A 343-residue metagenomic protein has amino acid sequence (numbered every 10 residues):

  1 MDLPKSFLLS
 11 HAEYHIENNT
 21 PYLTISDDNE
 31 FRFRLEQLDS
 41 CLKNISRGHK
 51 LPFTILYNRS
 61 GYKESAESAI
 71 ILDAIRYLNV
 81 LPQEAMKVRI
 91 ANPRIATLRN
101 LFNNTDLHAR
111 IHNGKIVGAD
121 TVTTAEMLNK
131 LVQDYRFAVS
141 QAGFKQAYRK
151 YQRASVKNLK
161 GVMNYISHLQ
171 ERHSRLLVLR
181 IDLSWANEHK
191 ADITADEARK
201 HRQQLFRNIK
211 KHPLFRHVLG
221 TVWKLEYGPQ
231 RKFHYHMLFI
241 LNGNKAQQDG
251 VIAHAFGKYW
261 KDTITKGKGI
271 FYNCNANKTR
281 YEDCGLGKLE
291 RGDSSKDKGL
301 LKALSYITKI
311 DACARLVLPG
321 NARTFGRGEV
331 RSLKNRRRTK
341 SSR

Functional and structural regions predicted by a protein language model:
M1, E13-Y22, N29, F33 (+7 more regions): Catalytic "initiation/cleavage/transfer" segments centered on a nucleophilic residue and adjacent nucleic-acid-engaging
M1-L9: Intrinsically disordered, low-complexity and often Lys/Arg-enriched segments
N58-I166: Long, mid-chain structured domain cores
M163-V222: Signature for HUH/AEP ssDNA processing cores
D182-S184, E226, I310: Structured loops at beta-to-helix junctions and adjacent beta-edge loops in soluble globular domains
A186-K190, I240-K245: A short, flexible beta-alpha/helix-coil linker loop
T221-N242: Histidine-centered divalent-metal-coordination microenvironment in nucleic-acid enzymes
